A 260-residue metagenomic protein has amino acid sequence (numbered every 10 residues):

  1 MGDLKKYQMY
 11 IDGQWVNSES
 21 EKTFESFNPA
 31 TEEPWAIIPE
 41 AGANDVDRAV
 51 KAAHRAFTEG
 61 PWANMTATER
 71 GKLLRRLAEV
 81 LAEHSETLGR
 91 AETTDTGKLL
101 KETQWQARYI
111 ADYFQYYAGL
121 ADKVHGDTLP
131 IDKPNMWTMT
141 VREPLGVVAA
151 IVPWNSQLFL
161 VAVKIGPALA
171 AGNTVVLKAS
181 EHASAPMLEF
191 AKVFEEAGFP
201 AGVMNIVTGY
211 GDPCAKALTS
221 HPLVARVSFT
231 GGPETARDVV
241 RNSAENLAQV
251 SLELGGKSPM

Functional and structural regions predicted by a protein language model:
M1-I38, K72-R76, R108, V124-I151 (+1 more regions): Terminal low-complexity tails and localization/encapsulation signals of metabolic enzymes
E32, R70, E92, F114 (+4 more regions): Residue-level signal for inorganic ion chemistry
E33-V124: Glycine-rich loop-to-alpha-helix module at the N-terminal edge of alpha/beta enzyme cores
N44, E83, T87, K98 (+6 more regions): Short alpha-helical
M65, I151, K178, V207-G209 (+1 more regions): Structural motif
D127-A201, A225: Conserved small-residue-rich beta-alpha loop and adjacent elements that most often cradle the phosphate/pyrophosphate
V147, E196-M260: Conserved NAD(P)+-binding/catalytic subdomain of aldehyde/semialdehyde dehydrogenases
